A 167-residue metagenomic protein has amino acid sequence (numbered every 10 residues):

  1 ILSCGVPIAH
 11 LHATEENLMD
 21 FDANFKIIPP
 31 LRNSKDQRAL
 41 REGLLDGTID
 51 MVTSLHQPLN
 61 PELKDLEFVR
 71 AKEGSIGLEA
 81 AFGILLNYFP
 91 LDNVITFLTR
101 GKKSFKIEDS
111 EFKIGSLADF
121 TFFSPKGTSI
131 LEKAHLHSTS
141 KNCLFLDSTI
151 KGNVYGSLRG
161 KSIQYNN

Functional and structural regions predicted by a protein language model:
I1-V52: Histidine/acidic residue-rich metal-binding segments in metalloenzymes
H12, N60-E62, I130-L131: Glycine/Thr-rich phosphate-binding loops of Rossmann-like dinucleotide-binding domains
T14-D22, D36-L45, L86-D92, I150-S162: Low-complexity, flexible helical/coil segments
N17-M19, L66-F68, L136-H137: Short, glycine/charged-enriched secondary-structure capping and boundary segments
N24, G43-L45, M51-V52, Q57-P125: His/Asp/Glu-enriched, well-ordered alpha-helical/loop segment that forms or immediately abuts the divalent-metal
F25-D36, G74-I76, C143-G152: A short acidic, glycine-rich active-site loop that binds or catalyzes chemistry on phosphate/adenosine moieties
R32, P90, N166: Residue-level marker of positions within ordered structural domains that often coincide with functionally constrained
R70, L117-N167: C-terminal cap of metal-dependent C-N hydrolases
